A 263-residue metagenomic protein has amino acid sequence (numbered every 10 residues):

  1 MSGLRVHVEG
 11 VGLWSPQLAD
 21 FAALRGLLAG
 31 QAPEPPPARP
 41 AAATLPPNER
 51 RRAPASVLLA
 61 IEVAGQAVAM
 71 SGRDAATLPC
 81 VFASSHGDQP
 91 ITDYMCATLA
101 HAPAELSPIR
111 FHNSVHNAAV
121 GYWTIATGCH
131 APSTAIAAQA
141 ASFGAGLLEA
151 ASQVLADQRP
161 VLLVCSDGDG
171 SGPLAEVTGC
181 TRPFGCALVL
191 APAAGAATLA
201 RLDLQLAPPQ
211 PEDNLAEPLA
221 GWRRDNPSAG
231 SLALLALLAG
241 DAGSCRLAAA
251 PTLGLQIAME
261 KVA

Functional and structural regions predicted by a protein language model:
M1-R110, V115-H116, V120-S133, C165-A263: Conserved "HGTGT" condensation-loop signature of ketosynthase/thiolase-family condensing enzymes that catalyze
A60-G65, G72, A137-V161: Active-site-proximal alpha-helical scaffold in enzymes
